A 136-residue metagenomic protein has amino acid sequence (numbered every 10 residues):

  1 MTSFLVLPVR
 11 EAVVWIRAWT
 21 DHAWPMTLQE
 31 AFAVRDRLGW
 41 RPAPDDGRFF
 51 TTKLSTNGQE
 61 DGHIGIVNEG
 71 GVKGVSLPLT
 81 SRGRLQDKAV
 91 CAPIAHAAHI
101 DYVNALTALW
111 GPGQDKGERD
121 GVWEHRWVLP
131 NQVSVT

Functional and structural regions predicted by a protein language model:
M1-G121, Q132-S134: Short helix/turn-capping signatures at newly exposed starts of structured segments
R126-N131: Active-site beta-strand termini and strand-to-loop segments that position acidic
